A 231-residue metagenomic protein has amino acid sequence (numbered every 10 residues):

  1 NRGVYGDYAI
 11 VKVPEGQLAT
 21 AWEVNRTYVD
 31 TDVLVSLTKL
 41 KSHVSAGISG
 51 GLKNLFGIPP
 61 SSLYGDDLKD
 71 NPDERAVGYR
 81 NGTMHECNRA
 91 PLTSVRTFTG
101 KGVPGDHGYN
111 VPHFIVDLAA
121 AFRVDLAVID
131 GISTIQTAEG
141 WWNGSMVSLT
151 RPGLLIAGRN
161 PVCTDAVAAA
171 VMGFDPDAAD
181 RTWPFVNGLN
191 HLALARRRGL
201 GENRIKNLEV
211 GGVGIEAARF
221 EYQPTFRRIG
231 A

Functional and structural regions predicted by a protein language model:
N1-A231: Extended, low-polarity segments enriched in aliphatic/aromatic residues
